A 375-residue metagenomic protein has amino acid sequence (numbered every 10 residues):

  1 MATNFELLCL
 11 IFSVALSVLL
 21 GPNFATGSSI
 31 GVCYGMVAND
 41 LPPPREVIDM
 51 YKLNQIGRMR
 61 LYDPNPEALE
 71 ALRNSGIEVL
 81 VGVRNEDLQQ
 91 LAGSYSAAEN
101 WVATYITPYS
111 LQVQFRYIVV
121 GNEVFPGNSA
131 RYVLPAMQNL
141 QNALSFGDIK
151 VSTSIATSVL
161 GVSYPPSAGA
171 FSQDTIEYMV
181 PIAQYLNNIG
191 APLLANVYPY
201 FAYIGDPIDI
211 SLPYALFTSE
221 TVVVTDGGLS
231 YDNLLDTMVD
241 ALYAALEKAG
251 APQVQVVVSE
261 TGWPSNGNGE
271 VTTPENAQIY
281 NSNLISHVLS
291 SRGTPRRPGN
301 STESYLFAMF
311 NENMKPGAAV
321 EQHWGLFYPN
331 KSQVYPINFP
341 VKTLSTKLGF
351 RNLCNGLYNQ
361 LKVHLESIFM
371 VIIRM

Functional and structural regions predicted by a protein language model:
M1-G31, L344-M375: Terminal membrane/secretory targeting segments in land-plant proteins
A2-Q89, G93, N100-T104, S110 (+1 more regions): Signal-peptide-cleavage-adjacent N-terminal segments of secreted and extracellular proteins
I30-Y34, G57-L61, V79-V83, R116-V120 (+4 more regions): Hydrophobic faces of well-ordered beta-strands that scaffold small-molecule active sites in alpha/beta enzyme cores
G31-C33, Q55, V83-A92, V119-G127 (+3 more regions): Short interface patches used for recognition in eukaryotic signaling and trafficking proteins
M36-A38, D63-N65, N85-D87, V124 (+4 more regions): Active-site-proximal loop/turn and secondary-structure-junction residues that shape catalytic pockets, frequently
N39-P43, L61-P64, Q90, S94 (+4 more regions): Extracytoplasmic/periplasmic, Sec-exported soluble proteins
I48, L134-N142, K150-S152, S167-I368: Substrate-binding and catalytic surfaces of secreted/luminal carbohydrate-active proteins
L69-D174, V258: Substrate-binding cleft of extracellular glycoside hydrolase catalytic domains
